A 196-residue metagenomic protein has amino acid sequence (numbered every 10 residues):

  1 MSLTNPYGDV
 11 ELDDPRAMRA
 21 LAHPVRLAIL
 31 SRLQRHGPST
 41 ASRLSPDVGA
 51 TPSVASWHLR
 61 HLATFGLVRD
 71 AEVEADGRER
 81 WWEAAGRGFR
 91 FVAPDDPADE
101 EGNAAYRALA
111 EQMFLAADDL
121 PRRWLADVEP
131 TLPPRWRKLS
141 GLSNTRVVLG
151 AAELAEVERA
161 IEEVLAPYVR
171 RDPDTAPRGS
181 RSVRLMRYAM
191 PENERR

Functional and structural regions predicted by a protein language model:
S2, E83-R146: Amphipathic alpha-helical dimerization/coiled-coil segments that flank or bridge DNA-binding/regulatory modules
R19-V25, T40, A71-D95: Short, cationic-aromatic polyanion-contact patches
L27-S31: Pre-recognition alpha-helix immediately N-terminal to the DNA-recognition helix within helix-turn-helix or winged-helix
R43-D47: A short acidic, leucine-rich amphipathic alpha-helix
L59-R60: Short, hydrophobic-biased segments on the C-terminal half of alpha helices that form "recognition helices"
F65-G66: Glycine-centered, phosphate/nucleic-acid-interacting loop/turn motifs that mediate DNA/RNA or nucleotide
A126, P130-R196: Charged, low-complexity intrinsically disordered regulatory/assembly segments
